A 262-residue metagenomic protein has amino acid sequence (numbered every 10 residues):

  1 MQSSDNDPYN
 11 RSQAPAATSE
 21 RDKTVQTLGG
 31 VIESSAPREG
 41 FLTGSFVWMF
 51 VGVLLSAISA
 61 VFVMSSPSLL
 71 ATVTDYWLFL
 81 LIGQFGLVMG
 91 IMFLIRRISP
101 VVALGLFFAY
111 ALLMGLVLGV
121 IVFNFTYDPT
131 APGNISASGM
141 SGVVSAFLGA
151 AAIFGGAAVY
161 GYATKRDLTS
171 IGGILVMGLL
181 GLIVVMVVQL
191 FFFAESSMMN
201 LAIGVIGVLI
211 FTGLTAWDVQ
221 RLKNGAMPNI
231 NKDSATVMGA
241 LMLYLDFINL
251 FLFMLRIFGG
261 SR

Functional and structural regions predicted by a protein language model:
M1-R262: A hydrophobic alpha-helical transmembrane-helix feature that marks the membrane cores and membrane-interface segments
